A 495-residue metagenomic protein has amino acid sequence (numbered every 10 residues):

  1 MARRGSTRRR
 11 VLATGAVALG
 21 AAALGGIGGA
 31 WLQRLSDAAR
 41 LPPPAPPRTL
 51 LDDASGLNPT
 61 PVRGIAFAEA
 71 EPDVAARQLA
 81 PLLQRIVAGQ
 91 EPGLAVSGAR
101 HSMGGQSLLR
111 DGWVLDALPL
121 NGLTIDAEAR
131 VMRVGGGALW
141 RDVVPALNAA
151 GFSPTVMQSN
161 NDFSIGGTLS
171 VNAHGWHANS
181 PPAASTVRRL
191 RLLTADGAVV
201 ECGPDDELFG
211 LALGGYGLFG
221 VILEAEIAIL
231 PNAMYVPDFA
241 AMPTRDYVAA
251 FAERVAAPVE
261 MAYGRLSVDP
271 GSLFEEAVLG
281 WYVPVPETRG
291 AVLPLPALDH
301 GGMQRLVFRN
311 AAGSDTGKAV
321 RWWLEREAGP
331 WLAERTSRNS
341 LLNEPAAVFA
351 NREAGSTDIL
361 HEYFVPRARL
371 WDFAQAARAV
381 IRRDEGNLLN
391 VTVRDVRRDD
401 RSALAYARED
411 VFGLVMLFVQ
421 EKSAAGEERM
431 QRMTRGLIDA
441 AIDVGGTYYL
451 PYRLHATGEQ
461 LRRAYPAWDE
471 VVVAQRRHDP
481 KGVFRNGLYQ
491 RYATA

Functional and structural regions predicted by a protein language model:
A2-A495: Noncatalytic alpha-helical scaffold of FAD-dependent oxidoreductases
